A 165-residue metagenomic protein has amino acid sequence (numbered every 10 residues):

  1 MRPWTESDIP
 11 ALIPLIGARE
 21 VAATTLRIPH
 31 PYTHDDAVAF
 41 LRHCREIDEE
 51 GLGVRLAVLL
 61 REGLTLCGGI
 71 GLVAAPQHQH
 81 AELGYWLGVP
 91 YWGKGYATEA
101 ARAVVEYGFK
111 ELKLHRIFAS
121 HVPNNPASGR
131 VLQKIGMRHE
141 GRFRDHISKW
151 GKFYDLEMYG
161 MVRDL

Functional and structural regions predicted by a protein language model:
R2-E20, R55-L165: Acyl-donor (CoA/ACP) binding surface of acyl/acetyltransferases
I16, T25, D48-E49: Hydrophobic residues in alpha-helical segments
A22-H43, L56: Conserved GNAT-fold acetyl-CoA-binding loop/helix
F40, I47, Y107, E111: Short alpha-helical functional segments enriched in proximate histidine and acidic residues
H43-R45, H146-I147: Short, P/G- and charge-enriched loop/turn segments at secondary-structure junctions
E46-G51, M137: Short loop/turn motifs at secondary-structure junctions and domain boundaries
